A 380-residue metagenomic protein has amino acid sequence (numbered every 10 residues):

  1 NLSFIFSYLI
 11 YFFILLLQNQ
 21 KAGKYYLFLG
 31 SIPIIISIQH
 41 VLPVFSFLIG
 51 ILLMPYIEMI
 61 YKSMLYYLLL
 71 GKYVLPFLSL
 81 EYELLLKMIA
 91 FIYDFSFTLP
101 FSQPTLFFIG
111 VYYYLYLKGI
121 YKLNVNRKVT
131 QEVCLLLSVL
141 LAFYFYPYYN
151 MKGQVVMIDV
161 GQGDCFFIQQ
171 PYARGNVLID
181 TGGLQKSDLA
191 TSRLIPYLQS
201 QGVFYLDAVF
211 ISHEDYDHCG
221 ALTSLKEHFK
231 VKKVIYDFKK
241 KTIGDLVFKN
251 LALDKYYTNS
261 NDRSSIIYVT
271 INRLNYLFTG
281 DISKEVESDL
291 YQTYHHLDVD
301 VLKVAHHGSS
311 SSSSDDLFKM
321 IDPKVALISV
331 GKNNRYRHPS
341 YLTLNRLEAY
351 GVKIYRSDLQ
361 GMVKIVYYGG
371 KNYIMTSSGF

Functional and structural regions predicted by a protein language model:
N1-Q18: Specific transmembrane alpha-helix
S3, S31, L52, E81 (+13 more regions): Divalent metal-coordination and catalytic microenvironments
F13-V156, V325, Y350-R356, M362-T376: Transmembrane helix-bundle segments that form internal channels/tunnels in multi-pass membrane proteins, characterized
A90-D94, P100-Y205, F238-V301, S312 (+1 more regions): Core dinuclear metal-dependent hydrolase active-site scaffold
L206-D217, L302-H306: Metallo-beta-lactamase
D207-F210, V234-D237, L327-V330: Short internal beta-strands
Y216-E227, S314-F318, S340-Y341: Metal-dependent catalytic neighborhoods of phosphoester/phosphodiester hydrolases
D289-G361: Cap/insert and terminal regions of metallo-dependent hydrolase folds
